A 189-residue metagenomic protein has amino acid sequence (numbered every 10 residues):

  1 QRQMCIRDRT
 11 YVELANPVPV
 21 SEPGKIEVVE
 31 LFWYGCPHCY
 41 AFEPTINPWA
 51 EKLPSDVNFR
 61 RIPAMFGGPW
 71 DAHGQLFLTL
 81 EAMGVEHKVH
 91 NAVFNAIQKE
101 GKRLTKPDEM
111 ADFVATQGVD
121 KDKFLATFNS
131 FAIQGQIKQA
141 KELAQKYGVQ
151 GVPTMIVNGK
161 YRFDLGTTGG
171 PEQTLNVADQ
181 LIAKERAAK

Functional and structural regions predicted by a protein language model:
Q1-I6: Short, small-residue-biased leader/transition segments that mark boundaries at the very start of proteins
R9-I26: A short beta-strand-turn-helix
E13-P17, E30, R61, A140: N-terminal post-signal-peptidase region of extra-cytosolic proteins
N16-S21, P48-A50, Q145: Short, flexible, glycine/charge-rich loop motifs used to bind or transfer phosphoryl groups or to couple energy/partner
P23-I26, P54, D71, Q150-V152: Extracytoplasmic
V29-E30, Y34, Y40-A111, L181-E185: Structural alpha/beta surface segment adjacent to cysteine/selenocysteine redox centers across thiol/disulfide enzymes
T116-K189: C-terminal cap of thioredoxin/glutaredoxin-like
